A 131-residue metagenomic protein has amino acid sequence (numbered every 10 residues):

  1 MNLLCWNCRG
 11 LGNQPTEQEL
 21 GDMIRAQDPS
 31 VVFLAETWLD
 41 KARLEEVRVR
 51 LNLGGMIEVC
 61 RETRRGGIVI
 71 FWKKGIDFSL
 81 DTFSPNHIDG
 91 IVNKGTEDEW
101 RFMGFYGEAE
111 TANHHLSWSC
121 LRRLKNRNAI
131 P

Functional and structural regions predicted by a protein language model:
M1-A129: Short phosphate/oxyanion-binding micro-motifs
